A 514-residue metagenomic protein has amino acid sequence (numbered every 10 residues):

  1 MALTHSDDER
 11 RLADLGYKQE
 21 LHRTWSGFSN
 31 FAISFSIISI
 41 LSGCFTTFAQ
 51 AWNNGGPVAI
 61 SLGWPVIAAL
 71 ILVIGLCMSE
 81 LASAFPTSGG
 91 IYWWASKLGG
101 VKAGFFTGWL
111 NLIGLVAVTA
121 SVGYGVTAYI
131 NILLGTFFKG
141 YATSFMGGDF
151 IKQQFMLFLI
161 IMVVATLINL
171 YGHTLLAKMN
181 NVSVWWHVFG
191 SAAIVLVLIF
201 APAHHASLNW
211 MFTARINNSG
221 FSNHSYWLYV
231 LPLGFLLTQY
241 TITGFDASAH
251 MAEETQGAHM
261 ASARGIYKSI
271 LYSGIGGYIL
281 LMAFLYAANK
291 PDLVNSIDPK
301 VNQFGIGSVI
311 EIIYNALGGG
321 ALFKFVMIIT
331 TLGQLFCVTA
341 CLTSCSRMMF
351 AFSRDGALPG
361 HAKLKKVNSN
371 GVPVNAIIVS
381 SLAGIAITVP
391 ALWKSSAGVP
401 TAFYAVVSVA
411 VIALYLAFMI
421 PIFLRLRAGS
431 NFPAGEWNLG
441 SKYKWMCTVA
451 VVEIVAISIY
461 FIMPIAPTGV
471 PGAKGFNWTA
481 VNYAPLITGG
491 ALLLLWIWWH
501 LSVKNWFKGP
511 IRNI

Functional and structural regions predicted by a protein language model:
M1-G27, I422-M446, P464-I514: Terminal cytosolic tails of multi-pass membrane transporters, especially the segment immediately following the final
D14-A128, Q239, F245-S248, V326 (+3 more regions): Transmembrane helix-boundary motif of multi-pass solute transporters/channels
S29-F45, L76, L157-V164, N217-A287 (+1 more regions): Hydrophobic, membrane-embedded alpha-helices of multi-pass small-molecule transporters
I40, V66-V73, T119, H187-P202 (+4 more regions): Selective recognition of specific alpha-helical transmembrane segments in multi-pass small-molecule
T46-N53, L62-G63, L72-M162, L167-L170 (+4 more regions): Hydrophobic transmembrane alpha-helices that form the core helical bundles of multi-pass secondary transporters
W93, G100, I132-T143, R215-S222 (+2 more regions): TM-loop-TM module centered on a large, flexible mid-protein loop between adjacent transmembrane helices in multi-pass
A128-G135, W185-N217, Q239, A283-A288 (+2 more regions): Hydrophobic alpha-helical segments and their helix-loop junctions in multi-pass secondary transporters
Q153-F212, T243, I266-L271, V407-I420 (+2 more regions): Membrane-interface loop-to-helix entry segments
